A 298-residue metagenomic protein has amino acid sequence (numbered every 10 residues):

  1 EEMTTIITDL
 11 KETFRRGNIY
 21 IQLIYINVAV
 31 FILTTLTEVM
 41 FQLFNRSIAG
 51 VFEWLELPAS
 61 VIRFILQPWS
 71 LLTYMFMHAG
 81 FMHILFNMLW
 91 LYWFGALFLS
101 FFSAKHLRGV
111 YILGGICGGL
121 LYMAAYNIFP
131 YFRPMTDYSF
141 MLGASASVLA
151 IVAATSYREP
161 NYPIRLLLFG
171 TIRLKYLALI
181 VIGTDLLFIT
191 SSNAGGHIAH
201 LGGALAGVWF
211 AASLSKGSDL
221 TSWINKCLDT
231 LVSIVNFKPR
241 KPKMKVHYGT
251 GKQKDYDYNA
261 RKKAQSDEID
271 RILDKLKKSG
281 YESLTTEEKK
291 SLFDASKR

Functional and structural regions predicted by a protein language model:
E1-A264, E268, I272: A detector for small-residue-rich transmembrane helices and their helix-helix packing motifs
K263-R298: Terminal membrane-proximal soluble interaction domains of membrane-associated proteins
